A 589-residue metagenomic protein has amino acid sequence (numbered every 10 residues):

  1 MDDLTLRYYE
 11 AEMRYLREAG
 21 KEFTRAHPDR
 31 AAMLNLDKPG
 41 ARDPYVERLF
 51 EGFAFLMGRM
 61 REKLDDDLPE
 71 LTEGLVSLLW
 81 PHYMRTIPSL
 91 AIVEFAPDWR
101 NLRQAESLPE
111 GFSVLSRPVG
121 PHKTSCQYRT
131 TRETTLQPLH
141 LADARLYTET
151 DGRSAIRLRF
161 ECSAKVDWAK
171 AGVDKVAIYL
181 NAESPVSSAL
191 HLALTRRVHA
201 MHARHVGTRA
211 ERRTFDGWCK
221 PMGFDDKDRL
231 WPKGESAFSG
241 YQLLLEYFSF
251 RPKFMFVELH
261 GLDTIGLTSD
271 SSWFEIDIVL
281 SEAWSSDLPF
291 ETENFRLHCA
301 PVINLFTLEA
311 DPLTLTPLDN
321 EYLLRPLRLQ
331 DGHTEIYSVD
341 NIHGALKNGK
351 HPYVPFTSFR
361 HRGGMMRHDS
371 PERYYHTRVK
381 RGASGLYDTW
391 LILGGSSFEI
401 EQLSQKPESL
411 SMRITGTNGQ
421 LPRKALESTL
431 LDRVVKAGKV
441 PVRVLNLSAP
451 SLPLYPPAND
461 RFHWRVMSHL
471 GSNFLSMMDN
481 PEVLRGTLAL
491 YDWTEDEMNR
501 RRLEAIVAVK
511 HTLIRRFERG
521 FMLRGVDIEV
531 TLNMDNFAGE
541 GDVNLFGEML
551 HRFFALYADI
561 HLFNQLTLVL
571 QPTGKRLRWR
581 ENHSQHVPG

Functional and structural regions predicted by a protein language model:
M1, R7-A11, Y15, F55-K63 (+11 more regions): Short linear motifs embedded in intrinsically disordered, proline/glycine-rich low-complexity segments
M1-R30, L34, D228-L267, W273-E275 (+2 more regions): Mixed-charge (acidic/basic) macromolecular-recognition segments
M1-T208, D216, G223: Extended assembly-interface regions of large multimeric machines
D29, K347-G589: C-terminal domain/tail detector
L56-L64, H82, D143-R153, R159-V173 (+3 more regions): Extracellular ectodomain segments of secreted/surface proteins
I87-A91, G152-I156, G172-D174, R197 (+3 more regions): Residues at beta-strand starts and edge strands
L115, S271-S281, E408-T415: Short, aromatic- and glycine-rich surface loops/edge beta-strands on solvent-exposed regions
R159, S163-S370: Short, low-complexity Pro/Thr/Gly
